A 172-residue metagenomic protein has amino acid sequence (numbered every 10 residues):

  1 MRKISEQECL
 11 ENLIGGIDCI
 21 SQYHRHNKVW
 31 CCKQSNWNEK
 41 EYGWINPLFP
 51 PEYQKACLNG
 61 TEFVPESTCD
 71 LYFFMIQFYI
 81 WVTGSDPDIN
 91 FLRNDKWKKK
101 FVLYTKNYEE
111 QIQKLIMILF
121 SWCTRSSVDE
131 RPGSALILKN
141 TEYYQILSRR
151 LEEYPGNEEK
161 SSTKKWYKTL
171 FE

Functional and structural regions predicted by a protein language model:
Q7-C9, D18, Q22, N27-E52 (+1 more regions): Activation segment/activation loop of eukaryotic-type protein kinase catalytic domains
K28, D86-P87, V128-D129: Activation segment of ePK-like protein kinases, specifically the conserved APE
Q54-I112: Conserved C-lobe activation region of Hanks-type protein kinase-like domains
E110-R125: Conserved C-terminal C-lobe helix
R125-E153: Terminal C-lobe "cap" of eukaryotic-type protein kinase domains
S148-E172: Regulatory extensions appended to serine/threonine kinase catalytic cores
